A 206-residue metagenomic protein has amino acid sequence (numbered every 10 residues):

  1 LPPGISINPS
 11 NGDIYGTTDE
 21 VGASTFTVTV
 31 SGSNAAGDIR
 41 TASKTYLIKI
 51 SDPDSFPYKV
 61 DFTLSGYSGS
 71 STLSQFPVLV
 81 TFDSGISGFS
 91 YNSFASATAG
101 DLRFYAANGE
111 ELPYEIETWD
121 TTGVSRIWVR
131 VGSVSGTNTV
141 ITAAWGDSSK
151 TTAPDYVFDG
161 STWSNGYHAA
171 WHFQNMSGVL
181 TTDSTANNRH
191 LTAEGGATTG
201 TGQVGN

Functional and structural regions predicted by a protein language model:
P2-D19, T27, G123-R126: Strand-loop-strand motifs at the edges of beta-sheets in extracellular beta-sandwich domains
S31-I39: Short, solvent-exposed loop/turn segments at the edges of extracellular beta-sandwich modules
D38-Y46: Extracellular and select intracellular beta-sandwich modules with Ser/Thr-enriched, small-residue motifs on
Y46-D52: Interdomain boundary/hinge segments at the C-termini of tandem beta-sandwich modules
D52-S74: Boundary/junction segments of secreted and surface-exposed precursor proteins
S70-A95: Surface-exposed beta-strand/loop patches in extracellular or lumenal glycoproteins
E111-I141, S149: A surface-exposed beta-strand-loop module
S149-N206: Extracytoplasmic low-complexity segments
